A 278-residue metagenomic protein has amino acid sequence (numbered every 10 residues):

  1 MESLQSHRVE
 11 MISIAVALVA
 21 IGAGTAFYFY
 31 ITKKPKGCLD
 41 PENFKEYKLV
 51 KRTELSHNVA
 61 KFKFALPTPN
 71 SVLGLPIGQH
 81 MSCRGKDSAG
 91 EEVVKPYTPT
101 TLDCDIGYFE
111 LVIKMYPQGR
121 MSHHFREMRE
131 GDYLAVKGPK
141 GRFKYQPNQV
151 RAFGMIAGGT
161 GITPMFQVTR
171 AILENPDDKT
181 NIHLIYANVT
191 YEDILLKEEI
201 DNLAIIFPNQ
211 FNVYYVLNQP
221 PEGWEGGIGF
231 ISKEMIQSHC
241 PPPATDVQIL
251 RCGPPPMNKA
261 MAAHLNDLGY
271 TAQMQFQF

Functional and structural regions predicted by a protein language model:
M1-R8, S13-T25, H183-F278: Reductase modules of NAD(P)H-dependent flavoproteins
T25-K33: Juxtamembrane cytosolic interface motif at the C-terminal end of transmembrane helices
K33-D132, N188-T190, D201, V216-Q219: Ferredoxin-reductase
G78, G161, P254: Short, conserved phosphate/pyrophosphate- and ester-handling motifs at nucleotide-, phospho-/glycolipid
G138-Q149: A short, basic/flexible loop-to-alpha-helix module at the beginning of a structural domain
V150, E174-I182: Conserved S-adenosyl-L-methionine
A152-G154, Q248: Structural motif
P164-P176: Histidine-anchored nucleotide/phosphate-binding helix
